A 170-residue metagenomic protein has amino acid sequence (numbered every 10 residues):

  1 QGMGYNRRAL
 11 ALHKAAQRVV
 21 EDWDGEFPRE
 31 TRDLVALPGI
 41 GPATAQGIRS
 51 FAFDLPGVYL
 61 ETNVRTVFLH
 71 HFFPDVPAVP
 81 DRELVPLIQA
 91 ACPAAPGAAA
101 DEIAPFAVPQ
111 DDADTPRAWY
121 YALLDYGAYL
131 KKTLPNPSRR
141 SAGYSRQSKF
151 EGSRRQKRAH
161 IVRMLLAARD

Functional and structural regions predicted by a protein language model:
Q1-Q156, M164-R169: Catalytic cores of DNA base-excision repair glycosylases
